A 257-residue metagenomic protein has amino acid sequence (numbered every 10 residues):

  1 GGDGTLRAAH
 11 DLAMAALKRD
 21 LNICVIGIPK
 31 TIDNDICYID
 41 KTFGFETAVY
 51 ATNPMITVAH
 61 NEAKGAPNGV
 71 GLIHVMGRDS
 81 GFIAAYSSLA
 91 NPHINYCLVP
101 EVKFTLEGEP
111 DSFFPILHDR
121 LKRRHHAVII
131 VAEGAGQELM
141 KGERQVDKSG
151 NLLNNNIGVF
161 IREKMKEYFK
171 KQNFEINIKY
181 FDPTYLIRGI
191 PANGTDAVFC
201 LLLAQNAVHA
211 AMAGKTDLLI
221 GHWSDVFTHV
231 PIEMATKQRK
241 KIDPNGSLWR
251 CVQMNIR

Functional and structural regions predicted by a protein language model:
G1, R7-I26, T42-I176: Accessory alpha-helical/coil subdomains and C-terminal extensions that flank or cap enzyme catalytic cores
G2-D3, I28-N34, E101-K103, E133-G136 (+2 more regions): Short, ordered loop/turn segments at secondary-structure junctions
G27, T31, Y38-D40, P92-H93 (+1 more regions): Residue-level signal for pocket-adjacent positions within structured domains
Y38-A48, P191-T195: Short beta-strand elements at the ligand-binding edges of bilobed clamshell
M140, R144-R257: C-terminal non-catalytic interaction/assembly regions of soluble proteins
